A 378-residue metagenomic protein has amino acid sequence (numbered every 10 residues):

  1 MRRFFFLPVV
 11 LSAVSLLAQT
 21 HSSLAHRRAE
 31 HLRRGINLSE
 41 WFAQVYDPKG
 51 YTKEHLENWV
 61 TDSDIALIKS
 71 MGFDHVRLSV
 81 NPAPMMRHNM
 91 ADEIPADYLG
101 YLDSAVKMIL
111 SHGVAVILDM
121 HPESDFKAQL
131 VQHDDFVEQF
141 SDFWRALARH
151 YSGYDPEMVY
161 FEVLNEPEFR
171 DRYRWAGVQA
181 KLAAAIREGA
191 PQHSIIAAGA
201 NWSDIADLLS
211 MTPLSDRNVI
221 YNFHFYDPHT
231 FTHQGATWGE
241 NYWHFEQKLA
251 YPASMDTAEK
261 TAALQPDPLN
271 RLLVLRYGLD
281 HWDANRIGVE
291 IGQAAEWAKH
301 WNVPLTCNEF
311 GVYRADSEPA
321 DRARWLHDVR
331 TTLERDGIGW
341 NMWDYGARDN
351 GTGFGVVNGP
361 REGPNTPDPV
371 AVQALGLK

Functional and structural regions predicted by a protein language model:
M1-F4: Positively charged n-region of N-terminal signal peptides that target proteins for export
V9-A18: Hydrophobic h-region of N-terminal signal peptides that target proteins for export in Gram-negative bacteria
S23, R27-S194, G199-D207, N218 (+3 more regions): Active-site mouth of glycoside hydrolases
L24-H26, L32, D134, E138-H281 (+3 more regions): Active-site region of glycoside hydrolase catalytic domains
D47-P48, F231-G235, D344, T352-G353: Short conserved micro-motifs at the rims of enzyme active sites and ligand-binding pockets
T61-D62, G288-I291, A323-L326: Structural motif corresponding to alpha-helix initiation and N-cap regions
V116-L118, L305, W340: Hydrophobic beta-strand scaffold residues
D316-K378: Aromatic-rich peripheral "rim/lid" segments of glycoside hydrolase catalytic domains that contact and position glycan
